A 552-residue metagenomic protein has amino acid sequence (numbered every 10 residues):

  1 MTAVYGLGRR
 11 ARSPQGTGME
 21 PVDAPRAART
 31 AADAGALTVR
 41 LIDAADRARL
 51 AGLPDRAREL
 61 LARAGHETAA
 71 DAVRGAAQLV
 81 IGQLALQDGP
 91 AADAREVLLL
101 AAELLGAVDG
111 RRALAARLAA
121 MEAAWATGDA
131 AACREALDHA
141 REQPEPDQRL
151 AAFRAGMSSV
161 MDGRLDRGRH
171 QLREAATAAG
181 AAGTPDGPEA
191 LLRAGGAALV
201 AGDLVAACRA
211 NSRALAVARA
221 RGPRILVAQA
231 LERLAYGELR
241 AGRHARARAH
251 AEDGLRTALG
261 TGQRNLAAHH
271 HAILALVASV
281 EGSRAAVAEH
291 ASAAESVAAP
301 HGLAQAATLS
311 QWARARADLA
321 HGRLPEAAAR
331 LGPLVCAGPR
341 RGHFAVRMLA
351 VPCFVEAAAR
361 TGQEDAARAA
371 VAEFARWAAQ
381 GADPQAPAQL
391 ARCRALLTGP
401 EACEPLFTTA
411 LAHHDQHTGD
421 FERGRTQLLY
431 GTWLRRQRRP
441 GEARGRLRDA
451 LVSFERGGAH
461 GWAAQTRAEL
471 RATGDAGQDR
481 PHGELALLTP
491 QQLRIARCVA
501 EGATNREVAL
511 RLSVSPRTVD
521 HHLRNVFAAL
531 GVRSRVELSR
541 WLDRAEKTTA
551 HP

Functional and structural regions predicted by a protein language model:
L7, A24, L41, Q78-I81 (+11 more regions): TPR repeat positional signature
T17-E20, A34, P54, A91 (+13 more regions): TPR-repeat structural position
R26-T30, L60-E67, L104, H139-Q143 (+12 more regions): Residue position in alpha-helical solenoids
A31-H269, V277, R423: Internal alpha-solenoid helical repeat scaffolds
V371-T432, T473-L485: Generic long, charged, amphipathic alpha-helical segments
R471, Q478-P552: Helix-turn-helix DNA-binding segment
